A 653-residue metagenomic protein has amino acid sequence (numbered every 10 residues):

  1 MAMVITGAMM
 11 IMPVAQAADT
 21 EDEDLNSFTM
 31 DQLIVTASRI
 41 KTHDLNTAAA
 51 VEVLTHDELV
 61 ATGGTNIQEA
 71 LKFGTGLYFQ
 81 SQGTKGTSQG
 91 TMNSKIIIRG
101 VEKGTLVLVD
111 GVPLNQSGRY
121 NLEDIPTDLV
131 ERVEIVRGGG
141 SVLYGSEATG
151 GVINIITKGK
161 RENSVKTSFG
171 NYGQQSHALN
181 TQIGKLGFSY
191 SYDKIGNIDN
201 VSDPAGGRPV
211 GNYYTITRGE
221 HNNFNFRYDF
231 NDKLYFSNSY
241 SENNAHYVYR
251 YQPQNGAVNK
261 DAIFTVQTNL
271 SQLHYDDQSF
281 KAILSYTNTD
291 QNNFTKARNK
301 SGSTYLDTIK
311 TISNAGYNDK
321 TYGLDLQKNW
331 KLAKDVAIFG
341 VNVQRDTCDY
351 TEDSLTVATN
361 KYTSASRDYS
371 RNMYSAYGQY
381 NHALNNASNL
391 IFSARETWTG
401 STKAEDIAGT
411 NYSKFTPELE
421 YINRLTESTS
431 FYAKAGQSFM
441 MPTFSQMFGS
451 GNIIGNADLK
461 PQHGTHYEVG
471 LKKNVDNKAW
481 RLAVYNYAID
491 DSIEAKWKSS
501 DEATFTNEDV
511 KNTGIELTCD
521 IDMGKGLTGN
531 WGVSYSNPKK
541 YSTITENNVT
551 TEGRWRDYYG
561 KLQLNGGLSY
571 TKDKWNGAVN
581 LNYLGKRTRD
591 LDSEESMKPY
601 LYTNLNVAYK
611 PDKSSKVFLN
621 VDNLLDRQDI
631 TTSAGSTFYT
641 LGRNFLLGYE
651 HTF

Functional and structural regions predicted by a protein language model:
M1-G64, Q68-K72, V266, L324 (+3 more regions): N-terminal Sec signal peptide and the immediately downstream disordered periplasmic leader that contains the TonB box
Q68-V112: Extracytoplasmic beta-strand/coil segments of soluble accessory domains associated with Gram-negative outer-membrane
K95, V112-R137, I155: Short acidic/polar hinge/loop motifs at secondary-structure boundaries that mediate gating or recognition
Q116, L129-E131, V142-N154, K158-S202 (+2 more regions): Outer-membrane beta-barrel translocator/receptor signature
R161-E162, N180-F264: Periplasmic-side early beta-strands and strand-to-turn transitions of outer-membrane beta-barrels
G187-F188, D229-N243, A262-K414, I422-R424 (+4 more regions): Face-selective signature of the C-terminal outer-membrane beta-barrel domain
K331, A383-L390, A479, Y485-A488 (+3 more regions): Gram-negative outer-membrane beta-barrel transporters
T347-C348, S354, W398-E405, G409 (+8 more regions): Surface-exposed extracellular loop regions of Gram-negative outer-membrane beta-barrel proteins, predominantly
